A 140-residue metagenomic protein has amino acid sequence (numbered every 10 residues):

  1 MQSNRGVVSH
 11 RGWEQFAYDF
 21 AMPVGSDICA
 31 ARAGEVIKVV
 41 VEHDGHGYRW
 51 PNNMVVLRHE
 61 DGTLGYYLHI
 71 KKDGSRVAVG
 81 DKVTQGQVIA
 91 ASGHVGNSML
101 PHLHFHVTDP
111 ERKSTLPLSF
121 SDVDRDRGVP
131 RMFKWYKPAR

Functional and structural regions predicted by a protein language model:
M1-N52, Q85: Surface-exposed, glycine-biased beta-strand/turn segments
P23, T63-G86: Short histidine-centered loop motifs in beta-beta connectors
C29, G45, S75-T84, H106-R140: Acidic, glycine-rich catalytic/binding loops that coordinate metals and/or anionic ligands
K38, H69-K72, A91-H94, D109: A residue-level detector for short acidic-glycine micro-motifs
H43-W50, S92-H104: Active-site loop architecture of trypsin-fold serine endopeptidases
N52-T63: OB-fold (S1/OB) nucleic-acid-binding surfaces
M54-V55, V83-G96: Short hydrophobic beta/alpha edge segments that flank linear recognition/processing sites
Y66-K71, M99-T108: Histidine-centered catalytic micro-motifs
